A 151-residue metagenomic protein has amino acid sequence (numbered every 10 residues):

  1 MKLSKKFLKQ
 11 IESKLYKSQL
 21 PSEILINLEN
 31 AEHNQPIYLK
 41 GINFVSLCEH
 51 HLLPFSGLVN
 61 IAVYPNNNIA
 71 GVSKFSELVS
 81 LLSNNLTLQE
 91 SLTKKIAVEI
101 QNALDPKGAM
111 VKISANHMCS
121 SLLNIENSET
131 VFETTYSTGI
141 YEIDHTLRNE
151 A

Functional and structural regions predicted by a protein language model:
M1-A151: A domain-level signal for the structural core that forms small-molecule/cofactor-binding pockets and catalytic centers
